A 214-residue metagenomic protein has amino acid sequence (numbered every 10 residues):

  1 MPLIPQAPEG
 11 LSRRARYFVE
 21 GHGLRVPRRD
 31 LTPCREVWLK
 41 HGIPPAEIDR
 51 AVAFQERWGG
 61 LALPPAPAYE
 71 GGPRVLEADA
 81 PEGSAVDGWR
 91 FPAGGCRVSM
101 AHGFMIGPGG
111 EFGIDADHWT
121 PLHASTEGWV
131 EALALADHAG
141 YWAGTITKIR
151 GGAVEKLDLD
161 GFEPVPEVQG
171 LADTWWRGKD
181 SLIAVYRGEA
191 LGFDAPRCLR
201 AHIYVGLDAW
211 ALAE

Functional and structural regions predicted by a protein language model:
M1-W119, A134-E189, Y204-A213: A surface-exposed partner-binding patch
L122-L135: Flexible glycine-rich active-site/ligand-binding loops centered on an Asp-His dyad
R197-I203: Short, conserved beta-strand/beta-arch hydrophobic-aromatic motifs that form part of recognition grooves or interface
